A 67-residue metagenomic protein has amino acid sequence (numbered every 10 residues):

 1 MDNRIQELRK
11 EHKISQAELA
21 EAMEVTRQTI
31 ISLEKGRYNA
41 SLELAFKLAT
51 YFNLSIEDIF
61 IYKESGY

Functional and structural regions predicted by a protein language model:
N3-A22: Short basic helix-loop element that most often maps to the first helix and adjoining turn of HTH DNA-binding modules
A17, Q28, E57: Residues within helix-turn-helix
V25-Y38: Recognition helix of helix-turn-helix/homeodomain-like DNA-binding domains that insert into the DNA major groove
K35, L54, E64: Short, conserved catalytic or interaction motifs in soluble domains
L44-D58: DNA major-groove recognition helix of helix-turn-helix/homeodomain DNA-binding modules
F60-Y67: Short, charged recognition helix plus adjacent turn of helix-turn-helix-like nucleic-acid-binding domains
